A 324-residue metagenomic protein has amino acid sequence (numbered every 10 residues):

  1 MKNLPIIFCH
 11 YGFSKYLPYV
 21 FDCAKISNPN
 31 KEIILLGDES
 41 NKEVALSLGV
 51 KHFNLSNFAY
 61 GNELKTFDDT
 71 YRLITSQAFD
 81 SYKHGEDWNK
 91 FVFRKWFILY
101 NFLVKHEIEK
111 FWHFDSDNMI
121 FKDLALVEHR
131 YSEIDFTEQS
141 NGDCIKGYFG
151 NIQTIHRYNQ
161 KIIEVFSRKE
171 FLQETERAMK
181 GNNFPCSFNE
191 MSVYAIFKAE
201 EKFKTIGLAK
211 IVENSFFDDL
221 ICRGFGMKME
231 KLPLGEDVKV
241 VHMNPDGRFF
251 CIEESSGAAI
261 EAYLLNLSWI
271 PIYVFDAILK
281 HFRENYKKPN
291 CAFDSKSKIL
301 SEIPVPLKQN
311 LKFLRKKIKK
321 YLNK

Functional and structural regions predicted by a protein language model:
M1-S81, V104, K280-R315, K319: N-terminal anchoring/stem segment of glycosyltransferases
F13-S14, N89-F93, S187: A conditional alpha-helix N-cap/helix-loop micro-motif detector
S27-K31, N101-W112, S132, I152-H156 (+2 more regions): Secondary-structure boundary elements
I34-L36, F111-D115, T137, T205-A209: A structural signal for short, well-ordered beta-strand segments and their strand-loop junctions that often border
S81-W88: Surface-exposed cleft-lining segments at the edges of enzyme active sites
F91-T137: GT-A fold catalytic core of metal-dependent nucleotide-sugar glycosyltransferases, centered on the diacidic
F136-T154: Short beta-strand-to-loop element that shapes/binds the nucleotide-sugar donor at the catalytic cleft/hinge
N159-K298: Catalytic core and acceptor-binding pocket of nucleotide-sugar-dependent glycosyltransferases
